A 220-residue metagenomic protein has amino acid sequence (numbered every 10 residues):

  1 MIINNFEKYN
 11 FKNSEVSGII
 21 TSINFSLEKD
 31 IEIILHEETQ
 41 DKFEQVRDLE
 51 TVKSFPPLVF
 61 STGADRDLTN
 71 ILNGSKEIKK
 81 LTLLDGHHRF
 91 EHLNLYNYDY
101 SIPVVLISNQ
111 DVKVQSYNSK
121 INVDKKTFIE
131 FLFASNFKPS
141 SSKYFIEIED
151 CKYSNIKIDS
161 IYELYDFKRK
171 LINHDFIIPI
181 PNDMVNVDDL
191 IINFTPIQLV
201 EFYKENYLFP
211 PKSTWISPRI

Functional and structural regions predicted by a protein language model:
I2-K80, H88, N94-I107: Short alpha-helix boundary/capping and kink motifs at helix termini
I3-Y9, S14-S22, Y96-I220: Solvent-exposed functional surfaces
E77-T82, V185-D189: Short active-site oxyanion
T82-L83, N206: A short beta-strand/loop micro-motif in the catalytic core of glycosyltransferases that engages the nucleotide-sugar
H87-H88, I197: Alpha-helix/helix-capping structural signal
